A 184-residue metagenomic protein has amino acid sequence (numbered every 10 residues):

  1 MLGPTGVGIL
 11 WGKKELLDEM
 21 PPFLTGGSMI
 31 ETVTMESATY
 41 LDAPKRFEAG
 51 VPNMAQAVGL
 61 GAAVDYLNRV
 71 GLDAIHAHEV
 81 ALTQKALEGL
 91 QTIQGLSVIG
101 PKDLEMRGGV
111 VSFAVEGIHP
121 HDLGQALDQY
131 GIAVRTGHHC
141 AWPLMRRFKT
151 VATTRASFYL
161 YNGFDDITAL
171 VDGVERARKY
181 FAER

Functional and structural regions predicted by a protein language model:
M1-R184: Pyridoxal 5′-phosphate
